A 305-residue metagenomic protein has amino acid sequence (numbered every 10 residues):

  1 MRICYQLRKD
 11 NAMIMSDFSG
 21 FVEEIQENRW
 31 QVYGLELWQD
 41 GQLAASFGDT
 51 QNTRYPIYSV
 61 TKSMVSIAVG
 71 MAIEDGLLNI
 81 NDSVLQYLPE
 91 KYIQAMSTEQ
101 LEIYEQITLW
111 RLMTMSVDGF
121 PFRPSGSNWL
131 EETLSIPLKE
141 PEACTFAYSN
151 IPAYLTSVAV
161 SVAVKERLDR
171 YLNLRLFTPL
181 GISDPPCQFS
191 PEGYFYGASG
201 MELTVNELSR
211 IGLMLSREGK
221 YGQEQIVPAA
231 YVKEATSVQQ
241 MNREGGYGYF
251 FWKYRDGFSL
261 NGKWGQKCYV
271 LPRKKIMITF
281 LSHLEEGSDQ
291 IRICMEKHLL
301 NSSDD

Functional and structural regions predicted by a protein language model:
L7, S19-E23, N28, R54-T61 (+1 more regions): Active-site-proximal loop and beta-strand segments within enzyme catalytic domains
K9, G262-D305: Structured C-terminal helix/loop/strand segments within mature extracytoplasmic catalytic/sensor domains
D17-Q51, Y269-L271, K275-T279: A short, well-structured edge-of-sheet supersecondary motif
G41, Y58-L77, L112, A147-L176 (+2 more regions): Alpha-helical scaffold elements that line and support the substrate/ligand-binding pocket of soluble hydrolases
A44-Q51, G119-M201: Catalytic-site signature segments of enzymes, centered on catalytic residues
D75-T114, A163-L203: Active-site helix/loop module of the DD-peptidase/beta-lactamase fold, centered on the serine-lysine SxxK catalytic
T156-A159, S199-K220, Q266-S282: Active-site-proximal alpha-helical segments within enzyme catalytic domains
A230-L281: Active-site Gly/Thr loop motif
